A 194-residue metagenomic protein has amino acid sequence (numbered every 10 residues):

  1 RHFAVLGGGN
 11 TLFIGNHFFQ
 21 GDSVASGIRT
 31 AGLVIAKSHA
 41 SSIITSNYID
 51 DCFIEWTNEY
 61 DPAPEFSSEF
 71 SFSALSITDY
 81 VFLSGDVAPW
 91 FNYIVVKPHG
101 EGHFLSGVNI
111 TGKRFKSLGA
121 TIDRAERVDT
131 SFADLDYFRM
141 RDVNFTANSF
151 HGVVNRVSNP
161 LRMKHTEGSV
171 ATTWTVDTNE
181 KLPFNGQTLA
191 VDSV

Functional and structural regions predicted by a protein language model:
R1-H2, G9-S23, A40-F53, F72-D86 (+2 more regions): Right-handed parallel beta-helix
R1-V5, Q20-H39, F53-E69, A88-E101 (+1 more regions): Extracellular beta-strand/beta-solenoid scaffold signature
N10-T11, H17, S23, V34 (+4 more regions): Compositionally biased, intrinsically disordered low-complexity regions
L12, I43-S46, E65, Y93-K97 (+1 more regions): Ordered hydrophobic segments in well-structured contexts
A36, T78, K97, D177-N179: A structural detector for beta-sheet-dominated domains
E101-V108, I122, V157-V194: Extracellular attachment/recognition segments
F115-R162, T166: Leucine-rich solenoid repeat scaffolds
